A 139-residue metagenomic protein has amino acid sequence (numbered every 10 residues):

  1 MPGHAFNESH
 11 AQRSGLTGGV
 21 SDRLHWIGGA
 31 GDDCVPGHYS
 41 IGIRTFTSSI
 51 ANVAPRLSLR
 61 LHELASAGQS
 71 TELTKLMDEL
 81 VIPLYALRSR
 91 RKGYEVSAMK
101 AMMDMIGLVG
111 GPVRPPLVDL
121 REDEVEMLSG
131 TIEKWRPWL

Functional and structural regions predicted by a protein language model:
M1-V81, R88-R91: Catalytic alpha/beta core domains of metabolic enzymes, predominantly
D22, P36, T45, P55-R56 (+2 more regions): Non-transmembrane, interaction-prone segments in cytosolic or luminal domains
Y39-I43, V81-P115: Conserved short secondary-structure transition element at the edge of the structured enzyme core that lines
R56-L59, S97, E126: Residues on a specific face of well-ordered alpha-helices
S66-T71, E95-V96, T131-R136: Short, structured secondary-structure boundary patches
L108-L139: Flexible C-terminal active-site loop/helix
